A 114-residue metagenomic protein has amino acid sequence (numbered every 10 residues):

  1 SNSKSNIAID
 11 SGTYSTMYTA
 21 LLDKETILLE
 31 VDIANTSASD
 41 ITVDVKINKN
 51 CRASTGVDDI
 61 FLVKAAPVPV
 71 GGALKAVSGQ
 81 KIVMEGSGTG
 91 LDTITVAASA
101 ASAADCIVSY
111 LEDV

Functional and structural regions predicted by a protein language model:
S1-T26, G88-L91, A97-V114: C-terminal interaction-tip segments
Y14-T16, E30, K75-S78: Short structured motifs
K24-A34: Short beta-strand elements of extracellular/lumenal beta-sandwich folds
I27-L29, S39-I41, K64, G90-D92 (+1 more regions): A generic structural signal for short beta-strands and their flanking turns/coil linkers
I33-A38, S99-A101: Short solvent-exposed strand-capping/beta-turn motif centered on an Asx-Ser/Thr pair
D44-N48, I107-S109: Beta-strand signatures of extracellular beta-sandwich domains
N48-A53, V114: Short edge-strand/loop segments of extracellular domains
C51-L91: Intrinsically disordered, low-complexity Pro/Gly/Ser/Thr-rich segments with frequent PxxP/GP/PP motifs and embedded
